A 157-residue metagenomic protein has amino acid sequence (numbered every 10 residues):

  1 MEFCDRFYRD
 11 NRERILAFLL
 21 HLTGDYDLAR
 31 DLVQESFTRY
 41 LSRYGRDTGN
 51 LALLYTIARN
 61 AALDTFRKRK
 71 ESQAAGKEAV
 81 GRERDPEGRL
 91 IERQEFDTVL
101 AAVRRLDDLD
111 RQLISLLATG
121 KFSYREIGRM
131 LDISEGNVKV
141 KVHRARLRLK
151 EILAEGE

Functional and structural regions predicted by a protein language model:
M1-A17, D27-R30: A short, charge-rich alpha-helical start-of-domain segment used by transcription regulators
R12, L16, F37, D107 (+2 more regions): C-terminal flanking helix
I15, L19, A29-Y40, I57 (+3 more regions): Short, small-hydrophobic-rich alpha-helical interface motif
Q34-L51, K68-K70: Sigma70-family region 2
G49, L131-G156: DNA-recognition helix of helix-turn-helix
G49, R59-K77, E92: Arg/Lys-rich amphipathic alpha helix in sigma70-family domain 2
S72-D97, S123: Internal acidic/polar
R104, D108-Q112, G120-N137, E151: Helix-turn-helix DNA-binding module
